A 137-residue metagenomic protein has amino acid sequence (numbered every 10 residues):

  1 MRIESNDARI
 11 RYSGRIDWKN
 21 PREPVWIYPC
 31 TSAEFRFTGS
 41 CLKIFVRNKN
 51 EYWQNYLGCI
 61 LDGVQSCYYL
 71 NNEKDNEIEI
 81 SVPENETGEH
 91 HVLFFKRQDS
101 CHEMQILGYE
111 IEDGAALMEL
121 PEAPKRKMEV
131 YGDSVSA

Functional and structural regions predicted by a protein language model:
M1-Y131, S136-A137: N-terminal secretory targeting modules
